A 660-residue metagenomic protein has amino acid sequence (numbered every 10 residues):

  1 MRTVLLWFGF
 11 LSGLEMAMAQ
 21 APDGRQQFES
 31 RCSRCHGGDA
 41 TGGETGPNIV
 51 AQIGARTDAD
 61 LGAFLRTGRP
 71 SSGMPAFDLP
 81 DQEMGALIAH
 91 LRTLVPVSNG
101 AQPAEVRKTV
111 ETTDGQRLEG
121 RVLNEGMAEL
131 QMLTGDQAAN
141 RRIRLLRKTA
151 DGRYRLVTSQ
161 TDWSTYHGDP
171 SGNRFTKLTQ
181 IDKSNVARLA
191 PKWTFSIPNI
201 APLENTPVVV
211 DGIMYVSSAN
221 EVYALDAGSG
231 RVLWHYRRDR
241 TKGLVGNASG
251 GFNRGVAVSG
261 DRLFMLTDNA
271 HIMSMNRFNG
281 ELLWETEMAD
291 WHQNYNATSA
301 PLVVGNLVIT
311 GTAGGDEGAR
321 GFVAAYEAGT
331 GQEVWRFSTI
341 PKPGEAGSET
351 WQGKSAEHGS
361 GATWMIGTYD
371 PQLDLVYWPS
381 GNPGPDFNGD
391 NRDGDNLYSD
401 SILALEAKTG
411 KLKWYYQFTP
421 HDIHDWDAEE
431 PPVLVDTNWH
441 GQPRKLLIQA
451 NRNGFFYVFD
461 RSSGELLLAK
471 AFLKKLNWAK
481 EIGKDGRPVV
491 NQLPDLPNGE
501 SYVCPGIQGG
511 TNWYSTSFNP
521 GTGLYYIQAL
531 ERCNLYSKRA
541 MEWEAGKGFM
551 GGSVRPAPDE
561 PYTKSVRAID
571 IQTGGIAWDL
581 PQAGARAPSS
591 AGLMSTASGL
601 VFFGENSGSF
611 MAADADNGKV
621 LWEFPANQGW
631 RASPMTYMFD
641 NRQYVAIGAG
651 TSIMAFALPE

Functional and structural regions predicted by a protein language model:
R2-E15: Bacterial N-terminal signal peptides
R34, D39, G43-G152, V157 (+2 more regions): Extracytoplasmic electron-transfer domains, predominantly the class I c-type cytochrome c fold
L156-P191, T339-A346, P488-Q492, R555-P556 (+1 more regions): Blade/loop signatures of beta-propeller domains
W163-H167, I200-N220, G246-I272, N296-A319 (+7 more regions): Repeat-blade elements of multi-bladed beta-propeller folds
T194-T206, H235-A257, L282-A300, E317 (+10 more regions): Extracytoplasmic beta-rich repeat domains
A227-S229, N276-N279, E327-T330, A407-T409 (+4 more regions): Short loop/turn segments that connect beta-strands within beta-propeller blades
D436, A529-E531, P558-K619: Loop/turn-rich, solvent-exposed surfaces of beta-rich toroidal or solenoidal domains
